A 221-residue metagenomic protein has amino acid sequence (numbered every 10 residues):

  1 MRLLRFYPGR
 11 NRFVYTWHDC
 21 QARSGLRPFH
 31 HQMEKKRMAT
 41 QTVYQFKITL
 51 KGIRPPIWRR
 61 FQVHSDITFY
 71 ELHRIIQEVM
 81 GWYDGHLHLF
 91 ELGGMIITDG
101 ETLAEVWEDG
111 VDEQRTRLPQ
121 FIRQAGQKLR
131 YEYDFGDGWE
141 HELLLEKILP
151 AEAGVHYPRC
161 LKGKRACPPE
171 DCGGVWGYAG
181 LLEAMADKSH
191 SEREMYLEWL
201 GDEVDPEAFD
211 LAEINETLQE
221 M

Functional and structural regions predicted by a protein language model:
R2-P8: Extreme N-terminal basic, low-complexity initiation segments that serve as generic localization/processing leaders
F13-Q21, G25-M221: Short linear regulatory motifs enriched in tryptophan with gly/pro/ser
